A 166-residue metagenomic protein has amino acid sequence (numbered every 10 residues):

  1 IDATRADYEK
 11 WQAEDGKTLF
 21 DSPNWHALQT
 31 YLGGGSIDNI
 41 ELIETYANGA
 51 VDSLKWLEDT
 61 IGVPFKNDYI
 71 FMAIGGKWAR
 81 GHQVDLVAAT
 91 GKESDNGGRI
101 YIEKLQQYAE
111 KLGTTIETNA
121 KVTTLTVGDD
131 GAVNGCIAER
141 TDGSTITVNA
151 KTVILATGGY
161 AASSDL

Functional and structural regions predicted by a protein language model:
I1, T157-S164: Short, solvent-exposed beta-strand-terminating loops
I1-P64: N-terminal FAD cofactor-binding segment of flavoenzymes
W11-H26, E103-K111, E117, G159-Y160: Electropositive, surface-exposed helix/loop patches at the edges of structured domains that serve as adaptable
G35, L42-S144, S163-D165: Conserved redox-cofactor binding core of oxidoreductases
V122, T147-G159: Short hydrophobic core segments
